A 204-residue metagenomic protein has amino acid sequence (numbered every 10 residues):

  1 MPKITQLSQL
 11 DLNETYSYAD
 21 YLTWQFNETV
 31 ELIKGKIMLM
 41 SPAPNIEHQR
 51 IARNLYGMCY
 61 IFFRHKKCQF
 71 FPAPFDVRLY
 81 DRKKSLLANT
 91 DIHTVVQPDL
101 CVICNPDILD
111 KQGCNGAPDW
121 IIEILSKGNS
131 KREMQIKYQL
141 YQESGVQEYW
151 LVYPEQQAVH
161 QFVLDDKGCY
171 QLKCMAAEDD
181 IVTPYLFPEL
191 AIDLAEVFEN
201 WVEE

Functional and structural regions predicted by a protein language model:
M1-E204: Gly/Pro/Ser/Thr-rich low-complexity, intrinsically disordered segments predominantly at protein N-termini
